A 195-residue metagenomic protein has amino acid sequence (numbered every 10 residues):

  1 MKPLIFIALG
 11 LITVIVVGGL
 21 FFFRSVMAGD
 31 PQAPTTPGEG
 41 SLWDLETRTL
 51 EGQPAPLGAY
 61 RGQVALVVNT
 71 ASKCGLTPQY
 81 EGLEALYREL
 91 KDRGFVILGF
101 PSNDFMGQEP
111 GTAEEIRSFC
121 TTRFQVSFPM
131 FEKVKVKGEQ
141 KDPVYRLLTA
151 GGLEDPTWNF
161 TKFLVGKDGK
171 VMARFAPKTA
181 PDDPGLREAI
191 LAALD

Functional and structural regions predicted by a protein language model:
M1-I12: N-terminal Sec-pathway targeting helices
G18-D30: Hydrophobic single-pass membrane-insertion segments
M27-G58, P78: N-terminal "domain-start" segment that seeds a small globular fold
G62-A65, K91-V96, F124-P129, N159 (+1 more regions): Loop/turn elements at helix/coil->beta-strand transitions in domains of secreted/extracellular proteins
N69-K73: Amphipathic alpha-helical repeat scaffolds
L76-K141: Structural microenvironment flanking redox-active thiols in thiol-disulfide oxidoreductases
P143-D195: Thiol-/selenol-based redox modules, centered on thioredoxin-like and closely related oxidoreductase domains
